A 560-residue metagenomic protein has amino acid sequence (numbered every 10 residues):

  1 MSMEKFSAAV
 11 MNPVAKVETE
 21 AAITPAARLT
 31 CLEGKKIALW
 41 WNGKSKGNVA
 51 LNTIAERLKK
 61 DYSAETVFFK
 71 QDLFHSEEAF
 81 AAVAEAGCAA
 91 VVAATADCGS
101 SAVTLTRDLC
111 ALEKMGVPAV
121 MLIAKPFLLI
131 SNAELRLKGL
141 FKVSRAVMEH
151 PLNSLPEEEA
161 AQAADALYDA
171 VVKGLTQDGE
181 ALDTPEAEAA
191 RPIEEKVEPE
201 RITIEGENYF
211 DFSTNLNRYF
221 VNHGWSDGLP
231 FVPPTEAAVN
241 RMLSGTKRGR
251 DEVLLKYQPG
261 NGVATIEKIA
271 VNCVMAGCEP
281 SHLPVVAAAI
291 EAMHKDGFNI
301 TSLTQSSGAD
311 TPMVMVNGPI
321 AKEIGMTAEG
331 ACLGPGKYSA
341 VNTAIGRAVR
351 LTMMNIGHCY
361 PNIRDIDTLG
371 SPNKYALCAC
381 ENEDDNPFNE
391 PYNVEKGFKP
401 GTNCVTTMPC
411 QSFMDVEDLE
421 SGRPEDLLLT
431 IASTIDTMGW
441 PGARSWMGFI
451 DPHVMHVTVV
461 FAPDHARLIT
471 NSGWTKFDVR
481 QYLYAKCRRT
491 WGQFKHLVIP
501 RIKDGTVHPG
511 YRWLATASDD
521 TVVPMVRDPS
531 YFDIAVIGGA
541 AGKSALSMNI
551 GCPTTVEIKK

Functional and structural regions predicted by a protein language model:
S2-E33: Short N-terminal or domain-adjacent regulatory/targeting segments
A21-A22, L73-A84, A160: Structural motif
T30, K35, L39-E56: Glycine-rich phosphate/diphosphate-binding loop of Rossmann-like nucleotide-binding domains
F68-E77, E149-L152: Short beta->alpha junction loops
S101-E113: Short Gly/Thr/Asp-enriched flexible loops that form oxyanion-binding sites at enzyme active sites
C110, K114, L128-F141: Active-site-proximal loop->helix
E149-P185: A charged, well-structured terminal subsegment
V197-K560: Non-transmembrane, aqueous-exposed alpha-helical and coiled segments at domain scale
